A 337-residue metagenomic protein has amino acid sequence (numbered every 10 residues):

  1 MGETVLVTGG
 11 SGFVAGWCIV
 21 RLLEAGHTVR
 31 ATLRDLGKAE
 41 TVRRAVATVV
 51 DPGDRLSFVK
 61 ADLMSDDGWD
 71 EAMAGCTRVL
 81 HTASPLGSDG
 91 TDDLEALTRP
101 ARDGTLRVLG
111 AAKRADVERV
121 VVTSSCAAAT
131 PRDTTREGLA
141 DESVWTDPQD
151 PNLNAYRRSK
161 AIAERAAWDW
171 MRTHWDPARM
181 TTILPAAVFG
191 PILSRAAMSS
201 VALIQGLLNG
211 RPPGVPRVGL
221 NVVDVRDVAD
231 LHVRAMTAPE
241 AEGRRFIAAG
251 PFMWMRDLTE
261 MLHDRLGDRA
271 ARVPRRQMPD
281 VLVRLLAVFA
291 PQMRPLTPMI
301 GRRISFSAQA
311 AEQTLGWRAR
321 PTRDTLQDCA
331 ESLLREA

Functional and structural regions predicted by a protein language model:
E3-H27, T32: N-terminal Rossmann NAD(P)H-binding glycine-rich loop of SDR-like oxidoreductase domains
L36-G37, T41, A47-D103: NAD(P)H-binding glycine-rich loop region in Rossmannoid oxidoreductase-like domains and their noncatalytic homologs
H81, G90-Y156: Conserved Rossmann-fold NAD(P)-dependent oxidoreductase catalytic core, especially the SDR/UDP-sugar
G90, D147-N152, S194-R195, V201-V223 (+2 more regions): A conserved pocket-lining segment of Rossmann-fold NAD(P)-dependent short-chain dehydrogenase/reductase
D150-M180: Active-site Tyr-X1-5-Lys
W175-A178, G190-A202, A235-F246: Glycine/proline-rich active-site loop of Rossmann-fold NAD(P)-dependent oxidoreductases
L231-P295, Q313, T322-A337: Mid/C-terminal beta-alpha module of Rossmann-like enzyme folds, strongest in SDR-family dehydrogenases/epimerases
